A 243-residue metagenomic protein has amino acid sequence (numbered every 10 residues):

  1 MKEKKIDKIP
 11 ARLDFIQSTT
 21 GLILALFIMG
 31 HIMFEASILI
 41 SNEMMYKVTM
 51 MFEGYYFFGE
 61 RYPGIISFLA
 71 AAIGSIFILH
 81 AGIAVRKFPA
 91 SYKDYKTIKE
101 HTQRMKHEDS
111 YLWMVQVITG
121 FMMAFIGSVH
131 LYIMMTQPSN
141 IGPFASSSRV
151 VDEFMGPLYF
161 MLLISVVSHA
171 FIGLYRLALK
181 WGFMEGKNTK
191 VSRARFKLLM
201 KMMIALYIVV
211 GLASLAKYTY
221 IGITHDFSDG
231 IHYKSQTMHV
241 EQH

Functional and structural regions predicted by a protein language model:
M1-H243: Membrane-embedded alpha-helical bundles that constitute the cytochrome b-like, heme-associated redox core of multi-pass
